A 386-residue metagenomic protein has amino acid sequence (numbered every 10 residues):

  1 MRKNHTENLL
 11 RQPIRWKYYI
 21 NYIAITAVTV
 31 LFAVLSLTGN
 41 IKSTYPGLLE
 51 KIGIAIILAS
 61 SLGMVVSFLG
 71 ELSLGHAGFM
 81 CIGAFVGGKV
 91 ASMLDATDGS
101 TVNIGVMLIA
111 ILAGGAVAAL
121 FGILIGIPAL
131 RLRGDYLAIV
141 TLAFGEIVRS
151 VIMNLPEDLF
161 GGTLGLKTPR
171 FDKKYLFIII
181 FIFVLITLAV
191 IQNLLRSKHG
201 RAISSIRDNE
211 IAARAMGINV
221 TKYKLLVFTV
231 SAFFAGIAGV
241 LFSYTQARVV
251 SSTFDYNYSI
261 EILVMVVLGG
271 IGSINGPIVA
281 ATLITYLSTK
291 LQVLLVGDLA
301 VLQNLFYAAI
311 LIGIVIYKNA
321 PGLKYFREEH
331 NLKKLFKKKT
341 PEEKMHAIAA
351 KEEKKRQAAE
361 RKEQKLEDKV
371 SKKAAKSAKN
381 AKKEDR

Functional and structural regions predicted by a protein language model:
M1-R386: Transmembrane alpha-helices and adjacent helix-loop boundaries
